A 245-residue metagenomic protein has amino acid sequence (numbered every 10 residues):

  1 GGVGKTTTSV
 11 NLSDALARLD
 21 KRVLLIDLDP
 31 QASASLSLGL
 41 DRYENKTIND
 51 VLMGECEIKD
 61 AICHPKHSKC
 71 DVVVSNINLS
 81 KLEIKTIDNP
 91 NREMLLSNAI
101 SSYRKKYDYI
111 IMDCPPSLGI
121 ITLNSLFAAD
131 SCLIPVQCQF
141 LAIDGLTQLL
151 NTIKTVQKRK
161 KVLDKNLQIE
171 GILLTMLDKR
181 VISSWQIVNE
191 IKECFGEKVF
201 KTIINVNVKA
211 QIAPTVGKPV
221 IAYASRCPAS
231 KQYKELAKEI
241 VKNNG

Functional and structural regions predicted by a protein language model:
G2-G245: P-loop NTP-binding core
